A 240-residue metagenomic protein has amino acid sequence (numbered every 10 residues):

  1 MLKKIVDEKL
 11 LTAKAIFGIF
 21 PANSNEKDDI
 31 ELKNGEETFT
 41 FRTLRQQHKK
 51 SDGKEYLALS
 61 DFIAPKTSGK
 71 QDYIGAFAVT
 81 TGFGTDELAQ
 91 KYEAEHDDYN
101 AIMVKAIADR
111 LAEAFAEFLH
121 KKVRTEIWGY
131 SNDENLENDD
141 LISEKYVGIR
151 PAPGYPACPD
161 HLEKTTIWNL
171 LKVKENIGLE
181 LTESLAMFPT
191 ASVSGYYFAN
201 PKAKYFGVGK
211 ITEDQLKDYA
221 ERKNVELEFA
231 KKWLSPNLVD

Functional and structural regions predicted by a protein language model:
M1-A101, A106, I127: Active-site loops and adjacent core secondary-structure elements that bind or stabilize anionic groups
K14-L32, P65, F118-E221, L227-E228 (+1 more regions): Compositionally biased, low-complexity/repeat regions
K50, I107-R110, E226-A230: Short C-terminal domain-edge/linker segments immediately following a structured domain
T80-T81, F115, K223: Generic structural signal for hydrophobic core residues of well-folded globular domains
I107-D109, E113-K122: Acidic, metal/cofactor-coordinating or nucleic-acid-engaging core segments within structured domains
N237-D240: C-terminal anchoring/interaction modules
